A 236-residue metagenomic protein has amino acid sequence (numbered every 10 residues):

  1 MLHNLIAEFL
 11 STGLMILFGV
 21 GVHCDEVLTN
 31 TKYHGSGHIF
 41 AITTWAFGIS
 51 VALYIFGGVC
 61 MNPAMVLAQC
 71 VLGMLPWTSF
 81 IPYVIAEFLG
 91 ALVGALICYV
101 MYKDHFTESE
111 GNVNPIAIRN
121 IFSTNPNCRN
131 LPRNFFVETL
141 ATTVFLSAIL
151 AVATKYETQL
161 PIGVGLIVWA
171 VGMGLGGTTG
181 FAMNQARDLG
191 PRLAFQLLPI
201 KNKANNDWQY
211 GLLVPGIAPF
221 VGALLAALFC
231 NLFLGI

Functional and structural regions predicted by a protein language model:
M1-I236: Membrane-interface helix-loop junctions and terminal tails of multi-pass membrane proteins
